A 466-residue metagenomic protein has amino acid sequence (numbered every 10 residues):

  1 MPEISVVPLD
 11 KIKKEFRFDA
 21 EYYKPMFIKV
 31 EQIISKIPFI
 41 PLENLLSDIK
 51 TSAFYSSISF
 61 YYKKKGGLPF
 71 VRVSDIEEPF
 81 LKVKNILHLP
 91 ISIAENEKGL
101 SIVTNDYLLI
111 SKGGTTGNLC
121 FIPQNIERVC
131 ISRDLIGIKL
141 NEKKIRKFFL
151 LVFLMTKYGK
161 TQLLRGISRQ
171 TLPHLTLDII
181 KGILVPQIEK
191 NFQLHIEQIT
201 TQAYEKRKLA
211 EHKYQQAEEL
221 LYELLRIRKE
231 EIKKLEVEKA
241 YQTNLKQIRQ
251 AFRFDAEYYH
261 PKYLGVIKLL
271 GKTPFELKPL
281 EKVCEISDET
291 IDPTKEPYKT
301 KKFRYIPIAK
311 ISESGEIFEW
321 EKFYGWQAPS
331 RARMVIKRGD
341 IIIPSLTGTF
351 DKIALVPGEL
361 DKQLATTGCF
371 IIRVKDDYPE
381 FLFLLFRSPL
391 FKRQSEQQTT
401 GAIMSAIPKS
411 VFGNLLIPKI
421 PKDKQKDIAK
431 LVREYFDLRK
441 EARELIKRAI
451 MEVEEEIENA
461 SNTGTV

Functional and structural regions predicted by a protein language model:
M1-Y55, E189-K295, K422-V466: Non-catalytic DNA-recognition/assembly elements of restriction-modification systems
F39-S59, D75-N105, K278-P293, A309-R338: Sequence-specific dsDNA recognition surfaces
S59-L68, F80-L89, L100-V103, F121-R133 (+4 more regions): Short, surface-exposed loop/turn microsegments at beta-strand edges and helix-strand junctions
L68-F70, Y107-L109, F303, D340-I342: Beta-sheet entry/capping signal
R72, G99-S101, I110-V152, I342-F386: A short beta-sheet element
E97-K98, Q170, S330-R331, E359 (+1 more regions): A structural connector/turn signal
R128-I136, S168-N191, T349, Q363-F370 (+1 more regions): A short glycine-rich beta-alpha junction/loop motif
F148-P173, E380-T400: Short, positively charged
